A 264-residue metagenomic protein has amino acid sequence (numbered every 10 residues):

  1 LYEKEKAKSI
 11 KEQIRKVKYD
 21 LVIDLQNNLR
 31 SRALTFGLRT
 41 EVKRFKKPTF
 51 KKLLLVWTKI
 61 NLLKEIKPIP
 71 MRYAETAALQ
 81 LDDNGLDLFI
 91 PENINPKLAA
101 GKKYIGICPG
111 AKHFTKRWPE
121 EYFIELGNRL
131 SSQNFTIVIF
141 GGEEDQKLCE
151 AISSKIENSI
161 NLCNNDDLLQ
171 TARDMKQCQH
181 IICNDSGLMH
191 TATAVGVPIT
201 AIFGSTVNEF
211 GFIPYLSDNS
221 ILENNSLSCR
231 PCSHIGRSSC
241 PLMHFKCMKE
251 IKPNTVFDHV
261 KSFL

Functional and structural regions predicted by a protein language model:
L1-L264: Catalytic machinery of carbohydrate-active enzymes, primarily nucleotide-sugar-dependent glycosyltransferases
